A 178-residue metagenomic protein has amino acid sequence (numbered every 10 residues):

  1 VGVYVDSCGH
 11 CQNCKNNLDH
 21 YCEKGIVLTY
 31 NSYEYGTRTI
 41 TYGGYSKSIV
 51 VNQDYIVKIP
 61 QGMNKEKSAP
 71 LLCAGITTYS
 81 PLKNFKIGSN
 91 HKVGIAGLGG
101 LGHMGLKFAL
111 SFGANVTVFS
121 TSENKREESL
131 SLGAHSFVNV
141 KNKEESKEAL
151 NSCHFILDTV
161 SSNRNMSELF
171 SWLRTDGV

Functional and structural regions predicted by a protein language model:
V1-I56: Glycine-rich phosphate/adenylate-binding loop and adjacent beta-alpha elements of nucleotide- or dinucleotide-binding
Y4, V160-S161: Short glycine-/small-residue-rich Rossmann-like dinucleotide-binding loops
D54, Q61-N142: Mid-domain Rossmann-like dinucleotide-binding core that forms the NAD(H)/NADP(H) cofactor-binding site
K92, G177-V178: Short glycine-centered segments of the SAM/dcSAM-binding site in methyltransferase folds
N139, L157-D158: Redox-cofactor binding/interface segments in oxidoreductases and associated redox assembly factors
K147-I156: A short acidic, Gly/Pro-enriched loop at the edge of an enzyme's catalytic core that lines a small-molecule cofactor
N163-E168: A short, conserved alpha-helix within the catalytic core of class I
L173-T175: Helix-to-beta-strand junctions that scaffold the AdoMet/dcAdoMet cofactor pocket in Class I SAM-dependent enzymes
